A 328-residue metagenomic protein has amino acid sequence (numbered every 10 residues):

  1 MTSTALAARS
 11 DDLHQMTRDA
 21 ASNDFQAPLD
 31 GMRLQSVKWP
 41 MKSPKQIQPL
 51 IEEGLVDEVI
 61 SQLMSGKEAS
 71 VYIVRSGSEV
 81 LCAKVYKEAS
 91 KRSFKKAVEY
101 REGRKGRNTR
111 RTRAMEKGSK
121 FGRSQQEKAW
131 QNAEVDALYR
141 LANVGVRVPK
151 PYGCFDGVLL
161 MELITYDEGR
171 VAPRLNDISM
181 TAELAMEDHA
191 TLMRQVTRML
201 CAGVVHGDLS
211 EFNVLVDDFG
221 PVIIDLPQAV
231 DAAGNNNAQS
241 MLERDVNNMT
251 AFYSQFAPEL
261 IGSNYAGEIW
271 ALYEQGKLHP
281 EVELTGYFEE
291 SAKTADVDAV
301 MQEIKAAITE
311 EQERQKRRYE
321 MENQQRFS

Functional and structural regions predicted by a protein language model:
M1-Q62, E183, E187, T191 (+4 more regions): Regulatory N- and C-terminal appendages and interdomain linkers associated with kinase/kinase-like NTP transferase
Q35-V171, C201: Conserved ATP-binding subdomain of kinase catalytic cores across diverse folds
I164, D225-V230: Activation of the activation-loop gatekeeper triad in protein kinase-fold domains
G169-T181: AlphaC helix of the protein kinase catalytic domain
C201-E211, V216: Catalytic-loop of the protein kinase fold
N213-D225: Conserved protein kinase catalytic/activation segment
A229-R244: Activation segment/activation loop of eukaryotic-type protein kinase catalytic domains
